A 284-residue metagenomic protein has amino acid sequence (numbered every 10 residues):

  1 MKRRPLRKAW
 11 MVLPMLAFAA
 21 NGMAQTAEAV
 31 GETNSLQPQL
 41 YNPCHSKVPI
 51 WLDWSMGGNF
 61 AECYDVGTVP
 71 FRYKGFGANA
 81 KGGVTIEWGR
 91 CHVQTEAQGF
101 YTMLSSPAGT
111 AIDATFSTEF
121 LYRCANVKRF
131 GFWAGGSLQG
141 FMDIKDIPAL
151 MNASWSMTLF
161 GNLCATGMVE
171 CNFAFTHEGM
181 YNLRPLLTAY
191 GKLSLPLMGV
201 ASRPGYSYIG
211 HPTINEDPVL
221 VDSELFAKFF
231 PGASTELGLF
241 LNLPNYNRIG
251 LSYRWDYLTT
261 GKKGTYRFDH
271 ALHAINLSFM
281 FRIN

Functional and structural regions predicted by a protein language model:
Q25-E96, R282-N284: Short glycine/proline- and aromatic-enriched beta-strand/turn motifs that initiate or cap beta-hairpins
L40-V48, V84-V93, R123-F132, A174-A189 (+2 more regions): Short loop/turn motifs that connect adjacent beta-strands in outer-membrane beta-barrel proteins
L52-M56, V93-A97, A134-L138, A189-L193 (+2 more regions): Membrane-embedded beta-strand positions of outer-membrane beta-barrel proteins
M56-Y64, W88, G99-S105, L138-D146 (+4 more regions): Transmembrane beta-strands of outer-membrane beta-barrel pores
E62-P70, S106-T110, I144-N152, S202-I209 (+1 more regions): Outer-membrane beta-barrel translocator domains and adjoining extracellular loop/strand segments of Gram-negative
P70-F76, A108-I112, N126, M157-G161 (+2 more regions): Short sequence motifs at beta-strands and strand-loop junctions characteristic of Gram-negative outer-membrane
N152-N247, Y257: Outer-membrane beta-barrel transmembrane domain signature
A271-N284: Outer-membrane beta-barrel "beta-signal"
